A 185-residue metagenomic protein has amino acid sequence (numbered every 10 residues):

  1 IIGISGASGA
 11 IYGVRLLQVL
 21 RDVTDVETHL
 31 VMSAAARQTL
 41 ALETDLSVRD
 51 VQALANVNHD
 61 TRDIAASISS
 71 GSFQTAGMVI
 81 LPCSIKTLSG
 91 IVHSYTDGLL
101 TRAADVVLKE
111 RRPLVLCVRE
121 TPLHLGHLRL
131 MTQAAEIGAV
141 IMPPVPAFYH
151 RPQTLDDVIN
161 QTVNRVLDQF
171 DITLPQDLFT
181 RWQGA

Functional and structural regions predicted by a protein language model:
I1-V115, R119-A185: A cross-family phosphate/adenosyl-ligand binding-site feature
